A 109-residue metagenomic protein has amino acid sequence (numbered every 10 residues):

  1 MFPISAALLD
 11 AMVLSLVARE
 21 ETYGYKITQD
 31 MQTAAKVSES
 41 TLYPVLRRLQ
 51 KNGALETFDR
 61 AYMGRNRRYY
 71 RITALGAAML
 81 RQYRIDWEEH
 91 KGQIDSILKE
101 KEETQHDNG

Functional and structural regions predicted by a protein language model:
M1-Y43: N-terminal helix-turn-helix DNA-binding core of bacterial DNA-binding proteins
Q29, A74, E89-G92: Generic recognition of well-ordered alpha-helical segments within structured catalytic/regulatory domains
Y43-P44, A61: Proline- and acidic/polar-enriched loop/turn elements at helix boundaries
L46-L49: Short, hydrophobic-biased segments on the C-terminal half of alpha helices that form "recognition helices"
G53: Glycine-centered, phosphate/nucleic-acid-interacting loop/turn motifs that mediate DNA/RNA or nucleotide
T57: Short beta-strand "wing" residues that participate in macromolecule-binding interfaces
Y62-R84: Basic, amphipathic "hinge/linker" alpha-helix immediately C-terminal to the N-terminal HTH DNA-binding motif
M79-G109: Amphipathic alpha-helical dimerization/coiled-coil segments that flank or bridge DNA-binding/regulatory modules
